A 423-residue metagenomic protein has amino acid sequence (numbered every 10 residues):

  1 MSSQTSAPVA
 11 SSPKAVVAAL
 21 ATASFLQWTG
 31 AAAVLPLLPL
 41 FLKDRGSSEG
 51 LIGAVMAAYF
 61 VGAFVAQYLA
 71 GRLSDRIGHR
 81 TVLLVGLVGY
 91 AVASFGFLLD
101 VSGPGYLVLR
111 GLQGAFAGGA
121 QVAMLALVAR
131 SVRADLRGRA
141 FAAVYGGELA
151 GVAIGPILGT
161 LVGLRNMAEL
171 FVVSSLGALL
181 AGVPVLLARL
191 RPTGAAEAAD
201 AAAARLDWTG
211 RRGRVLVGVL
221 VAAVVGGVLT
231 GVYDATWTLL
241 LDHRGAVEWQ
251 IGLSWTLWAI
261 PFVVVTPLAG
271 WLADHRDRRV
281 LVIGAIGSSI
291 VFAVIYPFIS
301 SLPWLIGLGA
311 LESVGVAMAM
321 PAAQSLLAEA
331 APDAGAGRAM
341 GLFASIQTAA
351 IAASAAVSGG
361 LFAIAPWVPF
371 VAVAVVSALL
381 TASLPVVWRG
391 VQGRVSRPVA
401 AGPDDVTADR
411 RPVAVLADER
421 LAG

Functional and structural regions predicted by a protein language model:
S2-K14, L190-V219, D405, D409 (+1 more regions): Juxtamembrane intracellular "pre-TM" segments in multi-pass secondary transporters
S11-F60, G218, A222, G227-R244 (+1 more regions): Helix-loop boundary and gating motifs at the non-cytosolic
F60-Y68, V152-A153, A259-V263, P267 (+1 more regions): Residue-level signature of mid-helix packing/kink "hotspots" within the transmembrane helices of 12-pass Major
A66-G78, V265-D277, F362: Helix-to-loop junctions at the C-terminal end of transmembrane segments in multipass secondary transporters
T81-F95, V280-V294: Structural signature of the two symmetry-related core transmembrane helices
G111-G147: Cytoplasmic helix-loop-helix junction between adjacent transmembrane helices in 12-TM secondary transporters
L170-L186, F370-P385: Symmetry-related core transmembrane helices of the 12-TM Major Facilitator Superfamily/SLC fold
A336-A363: A late C-terminal transmembrane helix in Major Facilitator Superfamily
